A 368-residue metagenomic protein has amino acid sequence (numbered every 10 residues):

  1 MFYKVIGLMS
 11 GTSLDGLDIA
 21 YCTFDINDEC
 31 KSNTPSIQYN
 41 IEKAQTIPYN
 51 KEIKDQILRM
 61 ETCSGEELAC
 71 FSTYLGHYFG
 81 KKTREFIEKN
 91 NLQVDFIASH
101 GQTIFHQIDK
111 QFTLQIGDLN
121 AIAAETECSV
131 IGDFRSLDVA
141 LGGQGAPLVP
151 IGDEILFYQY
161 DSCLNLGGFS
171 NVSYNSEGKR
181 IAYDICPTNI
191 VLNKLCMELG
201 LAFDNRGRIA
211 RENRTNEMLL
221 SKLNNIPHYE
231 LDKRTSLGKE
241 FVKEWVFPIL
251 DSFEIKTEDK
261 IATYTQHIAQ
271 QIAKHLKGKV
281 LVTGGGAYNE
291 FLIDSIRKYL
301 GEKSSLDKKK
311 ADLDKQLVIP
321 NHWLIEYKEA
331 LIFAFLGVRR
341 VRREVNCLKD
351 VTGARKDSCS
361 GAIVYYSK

Functional and structural regions predicted by a protein language model:
F2-F24: N-terminal basic/disordered segments at the start of proteins
F2-L8, I108-T113, A124, C128-F203 (+1 more regions): Phosphate-binding/catalytic loop of phosphoryl-transfer enzymes
S10, L14, Q266, P320-K368: Glycine-rich phosphate-binding/hydrolytic loop that grips phosphoryl groups
G16-I26, S32-Y39, A44-I47, G178-A269 (+3 more regions): Conserved ATP-utilizing enzyme core subdomain
C22-C30, K110-A121, D153-L156, S176-R180 (+1 more regions): A glycine- and small-aliphatic-rich helix-loop capping segment at beta-alpha/alpha-beta transitions that lines
C63-L119: Short beta-strand-loop/turn "lid" adjacent to the catalytic site in phosphate-handling enzymes
I104, K279-Y299: Glycine-rich phosphate-binding loops at beta-strand->alpha-helix junctions
Y299-I332: Conserved phosphate-binding/catalytic loops in two-lobed NTP-binding clefts
